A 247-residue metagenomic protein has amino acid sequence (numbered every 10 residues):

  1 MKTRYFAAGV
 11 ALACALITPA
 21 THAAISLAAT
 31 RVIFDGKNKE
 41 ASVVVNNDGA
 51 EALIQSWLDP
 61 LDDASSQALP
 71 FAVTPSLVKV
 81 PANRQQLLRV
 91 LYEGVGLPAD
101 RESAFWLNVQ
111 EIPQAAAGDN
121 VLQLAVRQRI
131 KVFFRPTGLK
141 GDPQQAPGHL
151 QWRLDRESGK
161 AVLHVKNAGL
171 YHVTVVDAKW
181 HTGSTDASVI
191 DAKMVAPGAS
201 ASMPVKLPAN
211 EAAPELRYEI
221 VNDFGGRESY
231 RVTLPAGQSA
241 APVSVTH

Functional and structural regions predicted by a protein language model:
M1-V10: Bacterial N-terminal signal peptides that target proteins for export
T18-A20: N-terminal signal peptide c-region/cleavage motif recognized by signal peptidases
A23-V44, D142-S158: Beta-sheet-dominated interaction scaffolds and their linkers
A41-N46, V90, F105-Q110, A161-N167: Buried hydrophobic-core signal for structured, non-transmembrane domains
D48-S65, A168-T185: Short acidic, flexible loop segments centered on an aromatic residue
A68-L97, S184-E211: Intrinsically disordered, low-complexity Pro/Gly/Ser/Thr-rich segments with frequent PxxP/GP/PP motifs and embedded
V95-L139, N210-H247: Terminal connector regions
Q145-S184: A mid-sequence, solvent-exposed acidic-amphipathic segment
